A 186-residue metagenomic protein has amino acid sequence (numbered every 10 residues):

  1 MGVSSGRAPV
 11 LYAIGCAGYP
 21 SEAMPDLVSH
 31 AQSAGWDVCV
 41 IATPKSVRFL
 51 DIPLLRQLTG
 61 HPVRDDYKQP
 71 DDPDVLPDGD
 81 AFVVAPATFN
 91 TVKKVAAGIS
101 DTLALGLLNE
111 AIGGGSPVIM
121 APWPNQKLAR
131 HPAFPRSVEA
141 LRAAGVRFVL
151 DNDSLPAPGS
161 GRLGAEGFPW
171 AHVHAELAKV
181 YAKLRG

Functional and structural regions predicted by a protein language model:
M1-G186: A cross-family phosphate/adenosyl-ligand binding-site feature
